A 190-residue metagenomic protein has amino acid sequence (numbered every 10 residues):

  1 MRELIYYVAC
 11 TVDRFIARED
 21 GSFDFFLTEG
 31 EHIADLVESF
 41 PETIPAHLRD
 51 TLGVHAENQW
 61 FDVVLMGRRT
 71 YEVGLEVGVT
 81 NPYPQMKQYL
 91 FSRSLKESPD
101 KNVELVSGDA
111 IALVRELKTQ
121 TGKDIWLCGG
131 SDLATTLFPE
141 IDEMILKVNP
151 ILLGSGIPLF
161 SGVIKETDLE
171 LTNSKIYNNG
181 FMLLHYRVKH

Functional and structural regions predicted by a protein language model:
M1-H190: Enzymes that bind and transform nitrogen-containing heteroaromatic metabolites
